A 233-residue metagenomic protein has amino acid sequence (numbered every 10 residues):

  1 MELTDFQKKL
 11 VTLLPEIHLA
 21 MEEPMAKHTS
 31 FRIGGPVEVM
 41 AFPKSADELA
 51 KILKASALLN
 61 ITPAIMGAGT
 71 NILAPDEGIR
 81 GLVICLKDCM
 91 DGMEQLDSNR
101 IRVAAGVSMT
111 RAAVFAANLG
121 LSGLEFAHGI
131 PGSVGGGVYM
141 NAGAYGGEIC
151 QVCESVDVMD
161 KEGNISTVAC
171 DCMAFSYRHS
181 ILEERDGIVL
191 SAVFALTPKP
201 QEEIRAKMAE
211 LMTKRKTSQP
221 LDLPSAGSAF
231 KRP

Functional and structural regions predicted by a protein language model:
E2-V134: Anion-binding (especially nucleotide phosphate/pyrophosphate-binding) glycine-rich loop and adjoining beta-alpha core
L3, L49, A105, M109 (+4 more regions): Generic structural signal for well-ordered, non-membrane alpha-helical segments in soluble metabolic enzymes
A20-M21, K27-S30, I72, M159-D160 (+1 more regions): Phosphate/pyrophosphate- and phosphate-bearing ligand-binding catalytic cores of soluble enzymes
G34-G35, A41-A46, L73-D91, Y139-C170 (+1 more regions): Structural signature of FAD isoalloxazine-binding scaffolds in flavoprotein oxidoreductases
F42, C85, S122-G135, D186-V189 (+3 more regions): Short flexible/disordered coil segments
T110-E154, S225, K231: A gly/ser-rich beta-alpha-beta helix-loop segment of oxidoreductase catalytic cores
